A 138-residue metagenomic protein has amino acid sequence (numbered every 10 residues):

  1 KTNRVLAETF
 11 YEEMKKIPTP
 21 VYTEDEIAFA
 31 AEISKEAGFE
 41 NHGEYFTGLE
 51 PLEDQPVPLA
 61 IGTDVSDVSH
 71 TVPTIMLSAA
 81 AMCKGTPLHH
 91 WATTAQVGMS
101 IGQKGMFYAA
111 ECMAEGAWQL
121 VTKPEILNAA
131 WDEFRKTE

Functional and structural regions predicted by a protein language model:
K1-E138: Metal-dependent amide/peptide-bond hydrolase catalytic core, centered on the "pita-bread" metallohydrolase fold
